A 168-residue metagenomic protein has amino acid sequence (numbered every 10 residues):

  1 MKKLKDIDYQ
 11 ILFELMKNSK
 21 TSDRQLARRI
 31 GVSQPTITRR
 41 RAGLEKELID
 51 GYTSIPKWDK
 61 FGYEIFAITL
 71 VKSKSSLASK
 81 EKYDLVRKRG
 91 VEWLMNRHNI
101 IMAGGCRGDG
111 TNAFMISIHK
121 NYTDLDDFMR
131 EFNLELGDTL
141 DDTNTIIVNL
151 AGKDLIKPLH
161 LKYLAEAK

Functional and structural regions predicted by a protein language model:
M1-K168: A compositional/biophysical signature of low hydrophobicity enriched in polar/charged and small residues
